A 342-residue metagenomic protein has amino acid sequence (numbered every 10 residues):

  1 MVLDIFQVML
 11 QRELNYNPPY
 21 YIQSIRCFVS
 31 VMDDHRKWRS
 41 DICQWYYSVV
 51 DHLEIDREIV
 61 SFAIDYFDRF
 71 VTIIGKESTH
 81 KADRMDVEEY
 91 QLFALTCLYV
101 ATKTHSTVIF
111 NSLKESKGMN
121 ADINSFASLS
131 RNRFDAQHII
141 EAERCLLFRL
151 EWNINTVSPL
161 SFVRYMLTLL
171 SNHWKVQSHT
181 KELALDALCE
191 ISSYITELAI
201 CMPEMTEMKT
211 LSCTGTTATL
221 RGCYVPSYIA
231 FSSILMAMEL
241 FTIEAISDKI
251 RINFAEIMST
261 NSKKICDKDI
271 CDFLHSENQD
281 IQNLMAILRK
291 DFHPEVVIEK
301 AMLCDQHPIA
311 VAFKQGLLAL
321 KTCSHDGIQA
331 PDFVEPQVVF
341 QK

Functional and structural regions predicted by a protein language model:
M1-K342: Acidic, serine/threonine-rich low-complexity regulatory regions at protein termini of eukaryotic cell-cycle
